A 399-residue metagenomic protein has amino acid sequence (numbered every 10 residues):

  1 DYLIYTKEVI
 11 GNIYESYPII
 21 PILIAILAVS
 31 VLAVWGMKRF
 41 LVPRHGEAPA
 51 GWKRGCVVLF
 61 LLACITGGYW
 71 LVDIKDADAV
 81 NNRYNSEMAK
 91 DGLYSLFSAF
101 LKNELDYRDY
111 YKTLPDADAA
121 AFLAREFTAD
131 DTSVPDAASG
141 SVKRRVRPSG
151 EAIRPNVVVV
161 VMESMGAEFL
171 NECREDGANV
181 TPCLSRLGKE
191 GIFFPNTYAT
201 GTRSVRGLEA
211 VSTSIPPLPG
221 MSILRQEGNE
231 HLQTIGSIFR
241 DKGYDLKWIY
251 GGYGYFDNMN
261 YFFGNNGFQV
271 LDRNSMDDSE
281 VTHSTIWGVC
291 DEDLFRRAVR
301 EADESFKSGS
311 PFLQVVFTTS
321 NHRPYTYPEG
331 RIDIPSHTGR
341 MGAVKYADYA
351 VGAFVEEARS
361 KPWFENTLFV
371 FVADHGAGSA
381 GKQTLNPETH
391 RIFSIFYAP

Functional and structural regions predicted by a protein language model:
D1-A25, P43, Y69-F100: Membrane-interfacial interhelical loops
L27-V58: Cytosolic-side transmembrane helix boundary signature
P49-K75: Internal/C-terminal transmembrane anchor helices
L71-P399: Soluble catalytic regions of membrane-associated enzymes that act on cell-envelope and secretory-pathway components
